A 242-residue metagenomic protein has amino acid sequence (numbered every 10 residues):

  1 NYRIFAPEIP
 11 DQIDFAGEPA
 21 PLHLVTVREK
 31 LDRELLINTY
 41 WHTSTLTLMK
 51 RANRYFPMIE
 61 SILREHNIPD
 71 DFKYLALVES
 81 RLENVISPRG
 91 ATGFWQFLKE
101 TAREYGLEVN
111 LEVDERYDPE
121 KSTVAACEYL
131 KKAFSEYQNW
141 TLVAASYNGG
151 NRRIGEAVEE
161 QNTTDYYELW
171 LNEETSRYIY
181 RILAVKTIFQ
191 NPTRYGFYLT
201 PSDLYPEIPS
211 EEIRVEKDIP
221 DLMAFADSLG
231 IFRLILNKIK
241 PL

Functional and structural regions predicted by a protein language model:
N1-N67: An acidic, Gly/Ser/Thr/Pro-rich helix-cap/linker signature
P10, N67-K73, L77, T92 (+3 more regions): Extracytoplasmic
W41, T45-F56, E65-I68, S87-W95 (+5 more regions): Solvent-exposed, acidic/flexible segments
I68-E83, V143-G149, L236-K240: Short, functionally critical alpha-helical segments immediately adjacent to catalytic or ligand/cofactor-binding
G90-L111, T123-A125, L130, I154-A157: Substrate-binding/active-site groove segments that recognize and process beta-1,4-linked N-acetyl-hexosamine
L130-A157: Catalytic and binding regions of secreted/periplasmic enzymes and modules that target cell-wall glycans
T175-Y195, I231: Catalytic cores of secreted or luminal carbohydrate-active enzymes
P201-G230: Primarily a LysM-type cell-wall glycan-binding module
